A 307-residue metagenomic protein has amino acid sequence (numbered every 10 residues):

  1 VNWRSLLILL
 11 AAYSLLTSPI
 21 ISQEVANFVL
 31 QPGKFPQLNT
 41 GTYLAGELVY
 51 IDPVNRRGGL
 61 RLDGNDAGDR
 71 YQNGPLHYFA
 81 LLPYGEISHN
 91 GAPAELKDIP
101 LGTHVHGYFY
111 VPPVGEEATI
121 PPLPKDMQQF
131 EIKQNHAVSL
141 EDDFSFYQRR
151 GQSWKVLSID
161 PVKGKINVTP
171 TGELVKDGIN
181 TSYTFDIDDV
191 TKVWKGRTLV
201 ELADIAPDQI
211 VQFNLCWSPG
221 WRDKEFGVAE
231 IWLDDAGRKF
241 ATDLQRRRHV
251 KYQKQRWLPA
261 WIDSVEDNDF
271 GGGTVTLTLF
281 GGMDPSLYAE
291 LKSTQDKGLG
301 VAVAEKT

Functional and structural regions predicted by a protein language model:
V1-W3: N-terminal secretory signal peptides that target proteins for export/translocation
L6-S18: Bacterial N-terminal signal peptides
T17-Y84, S88-T307: Short, flexible, surface-exposed loop segments at domain boundaries
